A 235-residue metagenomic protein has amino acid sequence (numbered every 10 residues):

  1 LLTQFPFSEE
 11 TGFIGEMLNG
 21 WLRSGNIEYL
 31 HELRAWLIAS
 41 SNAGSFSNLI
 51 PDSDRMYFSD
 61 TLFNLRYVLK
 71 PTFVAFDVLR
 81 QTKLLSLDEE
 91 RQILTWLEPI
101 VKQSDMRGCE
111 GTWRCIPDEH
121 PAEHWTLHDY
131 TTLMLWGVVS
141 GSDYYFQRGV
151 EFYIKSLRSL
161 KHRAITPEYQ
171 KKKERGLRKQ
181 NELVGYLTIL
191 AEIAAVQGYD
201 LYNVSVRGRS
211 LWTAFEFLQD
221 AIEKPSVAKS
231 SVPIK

Functional and structural regions predicted by a protein language model:
Q4-Y199: Aromatic-lined, polymer-binding surfaces characteristic of secreted/periplasmic polysaccharide-degrading enzymes
Y202-K235: CBM-like carbohydrate-recognition segments
